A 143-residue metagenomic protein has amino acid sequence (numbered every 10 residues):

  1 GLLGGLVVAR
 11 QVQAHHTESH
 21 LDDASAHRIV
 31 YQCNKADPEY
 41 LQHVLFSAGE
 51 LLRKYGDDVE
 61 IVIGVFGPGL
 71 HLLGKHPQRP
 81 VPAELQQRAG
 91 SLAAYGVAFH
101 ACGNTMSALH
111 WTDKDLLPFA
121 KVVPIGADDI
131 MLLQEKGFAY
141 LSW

Functional and structural regions predicted by a protein language model:
G1-Q11: N-terminal export signals
R10-W143: Secreted/extracellular ectodomain signature
